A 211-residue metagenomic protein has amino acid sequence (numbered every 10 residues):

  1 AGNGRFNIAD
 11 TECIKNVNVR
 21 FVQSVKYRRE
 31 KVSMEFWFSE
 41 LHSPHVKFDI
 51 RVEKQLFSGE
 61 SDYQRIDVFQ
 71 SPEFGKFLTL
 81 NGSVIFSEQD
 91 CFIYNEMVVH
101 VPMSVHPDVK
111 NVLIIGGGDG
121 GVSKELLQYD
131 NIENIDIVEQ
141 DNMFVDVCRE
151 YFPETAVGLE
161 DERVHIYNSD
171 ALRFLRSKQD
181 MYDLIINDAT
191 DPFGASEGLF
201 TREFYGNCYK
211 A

Functional and structural regions predicted by a protein language model:
G4, V17-V25: Short hydrophobic alpha-helical segments enriched in small aliphatic residues
N7-D10, Y27: Intrinsic-disorder-associated, low-complexity terminal segments enriched in Asp/Asn/His/Tyr and depleted of Lys/Arg
Q23-S33: Short, Lys/Arg-enriched N-terminal segments with co-localized hydrophobic residues within the first ~10-30 amino acids
V32-K76: N-terminal auxiliary segments of SAM/dcSAM-dependent transferases
E35-W37, F86-A211: The AdoMet/dcAdoMet-binding core of the Class I SAM-like
T79-L80: A general beta-strand register signal
